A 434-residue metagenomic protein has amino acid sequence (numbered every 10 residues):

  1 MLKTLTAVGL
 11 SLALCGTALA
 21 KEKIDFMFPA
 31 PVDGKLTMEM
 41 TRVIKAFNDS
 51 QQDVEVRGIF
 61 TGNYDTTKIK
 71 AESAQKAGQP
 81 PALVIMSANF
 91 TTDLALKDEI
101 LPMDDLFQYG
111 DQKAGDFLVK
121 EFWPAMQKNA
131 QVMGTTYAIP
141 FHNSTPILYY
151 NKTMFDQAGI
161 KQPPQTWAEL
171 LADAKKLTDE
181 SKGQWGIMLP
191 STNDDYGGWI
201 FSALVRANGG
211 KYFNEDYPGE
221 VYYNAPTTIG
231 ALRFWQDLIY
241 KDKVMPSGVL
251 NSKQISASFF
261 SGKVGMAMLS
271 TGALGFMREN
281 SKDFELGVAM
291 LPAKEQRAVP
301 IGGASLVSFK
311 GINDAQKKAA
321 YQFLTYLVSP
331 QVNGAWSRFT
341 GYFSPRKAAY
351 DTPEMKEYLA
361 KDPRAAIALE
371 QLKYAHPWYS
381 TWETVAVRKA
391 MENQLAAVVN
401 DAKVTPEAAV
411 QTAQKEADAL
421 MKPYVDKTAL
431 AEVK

Functional and structural regions predicted by a protein language model:
K21-V32, V54-I59, L83, W185: Short, well-ordered beta-strand elements
R42-E121, D156-Q165, S258, G265-M266 (+1 more regions): Extracytoplasmic "Venus flytrap"/periplasmic binding protein-like
S50, A158, I229, R233 (+5 more regions): Extracytoplasmic/periplasmic substrate-recognition and gating elements
N89-T145, K182, G197-I200, G287 (+3 more regions): Hinge/lid segment of periplasmic solute-binding proteins
D104-E121, P190-T192, N208-G230, E279-S281 (+3 more regions): Short, solvent-exposed loop/beta-turn-alpha elements that line the ligand-binding surface or hinge of extracytoplasmic
V119-E121, K282, L286-A289, R338-N393 (+2 more regions): Long, aromatic- and glycine/proline-rich binding clefts that accommodate carbohydrate-like moieties
N129-F141, P146, E169-E220, V264: Extracytoplasmic/periplasmic solute-binding protein
D173-E180, Y217-G248: Glycine-centered hinge/linker elements that transmit conformational signals in sensory and ligand-binding systems
